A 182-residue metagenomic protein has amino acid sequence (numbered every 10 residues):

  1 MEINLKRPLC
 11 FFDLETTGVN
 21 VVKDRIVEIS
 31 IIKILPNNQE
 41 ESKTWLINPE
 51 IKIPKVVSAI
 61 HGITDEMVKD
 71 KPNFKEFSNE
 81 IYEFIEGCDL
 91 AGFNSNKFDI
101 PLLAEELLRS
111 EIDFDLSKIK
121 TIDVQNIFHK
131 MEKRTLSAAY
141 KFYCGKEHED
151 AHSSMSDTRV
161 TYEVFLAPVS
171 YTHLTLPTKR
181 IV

Functional and structural regions predicted by a protein language model:
M1-K118, K133-H152: Conserved non-catalytic scaffold segment of RNase H-like nuclease domains
F12, I122, S156: Active-site flanking residues adjacent to catalytic metal/cofactor-binding acidic residues
T16-G18, K97, N126, V160 (+1 more regions): Short, glycine/acidic-enriched loop or turn micro-motifs at the edges of active sites
A104, Y162-V169: Short, amphipathic alpha-helical segments that act as regulatory/interfacial helices in nucleotide-processing proteins
T121-R134: Short alpha-helix plus adjacent loop in nuclease-associated cores
S153-V164: Acidic, divalent-metal-coordinating active-site segment for phosphoryl/phosphodiester hydrolysis, typified by short
T172-T178: Conserved small/polar residues in nucleotide/adenosyl-binding loops
